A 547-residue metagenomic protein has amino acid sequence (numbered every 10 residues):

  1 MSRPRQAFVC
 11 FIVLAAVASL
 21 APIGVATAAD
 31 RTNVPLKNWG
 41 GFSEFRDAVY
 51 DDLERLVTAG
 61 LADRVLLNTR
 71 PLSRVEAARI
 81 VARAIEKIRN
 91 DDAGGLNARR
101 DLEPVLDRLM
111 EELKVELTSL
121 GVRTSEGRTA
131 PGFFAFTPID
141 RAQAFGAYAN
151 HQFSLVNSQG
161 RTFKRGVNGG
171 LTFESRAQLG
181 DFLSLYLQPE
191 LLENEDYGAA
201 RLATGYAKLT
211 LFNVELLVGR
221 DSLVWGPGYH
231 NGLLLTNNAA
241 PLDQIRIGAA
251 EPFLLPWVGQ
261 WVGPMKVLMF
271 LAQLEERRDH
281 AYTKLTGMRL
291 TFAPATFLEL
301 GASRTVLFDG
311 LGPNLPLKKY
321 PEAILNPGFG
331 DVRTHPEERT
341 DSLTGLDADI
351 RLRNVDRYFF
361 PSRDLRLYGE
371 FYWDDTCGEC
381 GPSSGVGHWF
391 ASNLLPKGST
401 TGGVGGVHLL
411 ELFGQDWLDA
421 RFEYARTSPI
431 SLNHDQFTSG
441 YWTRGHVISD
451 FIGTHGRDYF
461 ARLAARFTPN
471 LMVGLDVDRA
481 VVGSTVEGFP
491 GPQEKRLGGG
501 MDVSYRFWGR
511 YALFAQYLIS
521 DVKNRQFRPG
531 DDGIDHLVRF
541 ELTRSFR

Functional and structural regions predicted by a protein language model:
S2-I12: Bacterial N-terminal signal peptides that target proteins for export
C10-A21: Bacterial N-terminal signal peptides
I23-T162: N-terminal periplasmic/intermembrane-space "pro-region" immediately following the signal or transit peptide
W39-F42, L66-N68, N90-P104, T124-A130 (+10 more regions): Short loop/turn motifs that connect adjacent beta-strands in outer-membrane beta-barrel proteins
F145-R161, S184-E193, L216-L223, G228-G232 (+6 more regions): Transmembrane beta-strand segments that form the barrel wall of outer-membrane beta-barrel proteins
F163-V167, L179, L183-L211, G226-T236 (+2 more regions): Surface-exposed loop and membrane-interface regions of Gram-negative outer-membrane beta-barrel proteins
F182, V224, Q244-H446, G453-A461 (+2 more regions): Signature for the C-terminal beta-barrel architecture of outer-membrane proteins
L290, L346, Y505, R510 (+2 more regions): Outer-membrane beta-barrel "beta-signal"
